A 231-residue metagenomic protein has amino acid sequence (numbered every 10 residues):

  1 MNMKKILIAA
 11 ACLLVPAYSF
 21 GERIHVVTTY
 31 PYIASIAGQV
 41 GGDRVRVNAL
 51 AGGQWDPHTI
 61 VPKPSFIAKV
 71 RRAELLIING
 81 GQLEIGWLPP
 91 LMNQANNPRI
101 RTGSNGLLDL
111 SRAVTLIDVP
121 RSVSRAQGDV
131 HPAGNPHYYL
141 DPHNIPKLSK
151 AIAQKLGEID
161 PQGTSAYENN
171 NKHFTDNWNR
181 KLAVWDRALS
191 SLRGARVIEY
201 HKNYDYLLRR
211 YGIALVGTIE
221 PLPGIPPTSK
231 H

Functional and structural regions predicted by a protein language model:
K4-A9: Sec-dependent signal peptide recognition, specifically the positively charged N-region followed immediately by
C12-L13: Short, linear, compositionally biased motifs with a strong N-terminal bias
F20-H231: Extracytoplasmic metal-acquisition and chelation regions
